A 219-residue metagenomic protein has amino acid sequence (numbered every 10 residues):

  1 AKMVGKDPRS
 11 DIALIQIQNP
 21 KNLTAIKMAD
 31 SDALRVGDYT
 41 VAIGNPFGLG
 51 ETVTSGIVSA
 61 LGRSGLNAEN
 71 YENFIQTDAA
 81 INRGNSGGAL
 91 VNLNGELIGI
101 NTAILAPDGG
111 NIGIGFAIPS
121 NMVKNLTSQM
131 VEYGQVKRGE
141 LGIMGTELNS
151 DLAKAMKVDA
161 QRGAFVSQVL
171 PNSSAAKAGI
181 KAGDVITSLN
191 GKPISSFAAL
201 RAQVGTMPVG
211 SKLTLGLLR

Functional and structural regions predicted by a protein language model:
A1-A178, S188-T214, L218-R219: Serine-dependent protease modules
G183: Conserved catalytic motifs of ABC-family nucleotide-binding domains
